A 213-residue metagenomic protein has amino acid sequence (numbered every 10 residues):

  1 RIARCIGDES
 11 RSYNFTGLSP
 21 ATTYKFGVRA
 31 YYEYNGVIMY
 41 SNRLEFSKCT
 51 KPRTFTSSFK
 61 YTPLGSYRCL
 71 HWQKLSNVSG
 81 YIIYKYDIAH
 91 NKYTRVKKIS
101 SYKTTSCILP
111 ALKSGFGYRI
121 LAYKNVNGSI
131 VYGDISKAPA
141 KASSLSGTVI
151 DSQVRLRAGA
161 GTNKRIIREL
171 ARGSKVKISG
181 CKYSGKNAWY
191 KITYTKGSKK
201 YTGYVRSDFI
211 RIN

Functional and structural regions predicted by a protein language model:
R1, Y81-I83, Y118, V154 (+1 more regions): Short beta-strand elements bearing conserved aromatic residues within extracellular beta-rich modules
R1-P20, Y34-N35, I82-K113: Recognizes extended acidic, P/S/T-rich segments that occur within or adjacent to Ig-like beta-sandwich modules
F15-N35, L109-I130: Beta-strand-rich modules
P20, V37-N77, N127-S143: Pro/Thr/Ser/Gly-rich low-complexity, intrinsically disordered linker/stalk tracts
L75-S79, G115, V149-S152: Short proline/glycine-enriched turn/loop motifs at strand-loop junctions of beta-rich domains
A140-R155, R168-K175, G180-K182, R211-N213: SH3-family beta-barrel domains
A160-R165: Short alpha-helix capping/helix-loop boundary micro-motifs
E169-D208: SH3/SH3-like beta-barrel superfamily modules
